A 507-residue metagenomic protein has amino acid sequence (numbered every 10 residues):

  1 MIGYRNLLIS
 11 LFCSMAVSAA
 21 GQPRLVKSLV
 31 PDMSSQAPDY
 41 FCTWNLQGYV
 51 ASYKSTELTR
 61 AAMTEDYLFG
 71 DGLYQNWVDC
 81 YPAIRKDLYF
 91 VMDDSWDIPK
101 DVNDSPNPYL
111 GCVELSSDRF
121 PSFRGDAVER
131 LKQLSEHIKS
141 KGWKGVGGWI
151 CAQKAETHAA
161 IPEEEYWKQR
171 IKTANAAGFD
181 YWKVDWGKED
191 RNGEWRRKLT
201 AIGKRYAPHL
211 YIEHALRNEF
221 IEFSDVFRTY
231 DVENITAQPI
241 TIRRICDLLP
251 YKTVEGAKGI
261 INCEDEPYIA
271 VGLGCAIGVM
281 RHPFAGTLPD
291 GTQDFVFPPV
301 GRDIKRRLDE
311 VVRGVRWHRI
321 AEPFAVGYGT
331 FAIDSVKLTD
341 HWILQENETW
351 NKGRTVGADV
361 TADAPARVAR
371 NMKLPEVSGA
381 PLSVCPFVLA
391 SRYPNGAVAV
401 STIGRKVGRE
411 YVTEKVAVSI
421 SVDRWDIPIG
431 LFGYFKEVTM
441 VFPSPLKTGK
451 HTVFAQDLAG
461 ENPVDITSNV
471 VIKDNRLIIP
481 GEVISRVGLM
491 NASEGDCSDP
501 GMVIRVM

Functional and structural regions predicted by a protein language model:
M1-L8: Bacterial N-terminal signal peptides that target proteins for export
S10-A20: Hydrophobic h-region of N-terminal signal peptides that target proteins for export in Gram-negative bacteria
V17, A83, A276-M280: Intrinsically disordered or highly flexible coil/loop and linker segments, enriched in small and charged/polar residues
Q22, M33-C42, Y49-L58, D66 (+2 more regions): Active-site-proximal substrate-binding groove within the catalytic cores of carbohydrate-active enzymes
L29-P31: Beta-strand elements of modular eukaryotic interaction domains
F41, L46-G193: Aromatic-lined carbohydrate-binding/catalytic grooves of carbohydrate-active enzymes
M502-M507: Short, hydrophobic/aromatic-enriched beta-strand segments in well-ordered soluble domains
